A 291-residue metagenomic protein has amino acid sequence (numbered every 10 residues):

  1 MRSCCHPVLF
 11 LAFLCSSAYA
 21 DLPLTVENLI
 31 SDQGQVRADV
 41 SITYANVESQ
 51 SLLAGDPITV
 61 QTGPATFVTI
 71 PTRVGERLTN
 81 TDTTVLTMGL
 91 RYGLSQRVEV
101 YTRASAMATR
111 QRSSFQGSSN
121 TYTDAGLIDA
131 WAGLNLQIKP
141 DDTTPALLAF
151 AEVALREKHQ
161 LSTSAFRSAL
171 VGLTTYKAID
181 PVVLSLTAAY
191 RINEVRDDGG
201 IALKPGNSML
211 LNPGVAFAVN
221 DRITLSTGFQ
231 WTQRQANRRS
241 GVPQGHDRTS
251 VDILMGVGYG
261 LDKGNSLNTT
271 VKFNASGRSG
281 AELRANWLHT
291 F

Functional and structural regions predicted by a protein language model:
M1-V26: Cleavable N-terminal export/targeting peptides
A20-E157, R167-E194, S208-L210, G214 (+2 more regions): Transmembrane beta-barrel domains of Gram-negative outer membranes and organellar outer membranes
K158-L161, R196-G199: A generic structural signal for short coil/turn motifs at secondary-structure boundaries
S162-F166, I201-M209: Active-site glycine- and acidic-residue-rich loops that bind and position anionic ligands or nucleotide-like cofactors
V271-R278, N286: A short, acidic, flexible beta-alpha connecting loop/helix-capping segment that sits on the rim of active
W287-F291: Short beta-strand-to-coil "C-cap" segments at the C-terminal boundary of structured domains/repeats, marking
